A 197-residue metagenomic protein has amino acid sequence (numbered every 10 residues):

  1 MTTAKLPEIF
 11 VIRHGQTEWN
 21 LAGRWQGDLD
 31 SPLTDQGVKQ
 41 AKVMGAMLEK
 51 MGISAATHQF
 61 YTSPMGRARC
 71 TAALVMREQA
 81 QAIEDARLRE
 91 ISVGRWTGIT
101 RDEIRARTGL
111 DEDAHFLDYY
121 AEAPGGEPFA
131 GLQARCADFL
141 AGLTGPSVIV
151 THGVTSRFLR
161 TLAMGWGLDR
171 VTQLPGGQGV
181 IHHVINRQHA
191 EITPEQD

Functional and structural regions predicted by a protein language model:
A4-A80, R107, P124-E127: Active-site-proximal alpha-helix that buttresses catalytic centers in soluble enzyme cores
I9, H58, G142-V154: Generic beta-sheet signal
G15, T62-M65, R87, V150-V154 (+1 more regions): Short, well-ordered beta-to-alpha junction loops that form the rim of enzyme active sites and present histidine/acidic
K42-E49, Q133, A137-T144: Generic structural signal for well-ordered alpha-helical scaffold segments
L74, F158-L162: Active-site signature of alpha/beta-hydrolase-fold catalytic machinery across serine- and Asp/Cys-nucleophile hydrolases
V75-R135, Q173, T193-E195: Phosphate-handling substructures
M76-Q81, A141-S147: Short glycine/proline-enriched coil/turn segments at helix->beta-strand junctions
A163-I192: Domain-level recognition of soluble alpha/beta enzyme cores, biased toward histidine phosphatases/phosphomutases
